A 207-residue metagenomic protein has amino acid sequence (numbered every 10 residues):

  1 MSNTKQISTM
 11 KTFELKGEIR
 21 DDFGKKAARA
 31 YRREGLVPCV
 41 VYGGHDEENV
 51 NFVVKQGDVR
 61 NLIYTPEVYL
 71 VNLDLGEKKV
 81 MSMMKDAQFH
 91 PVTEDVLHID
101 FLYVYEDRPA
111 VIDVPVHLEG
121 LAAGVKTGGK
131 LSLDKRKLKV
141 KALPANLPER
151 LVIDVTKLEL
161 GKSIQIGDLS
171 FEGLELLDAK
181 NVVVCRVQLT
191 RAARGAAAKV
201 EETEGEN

Functional and structural regions predicted by a protein language model:
S2-N207: Acidic, negatively charged sequence tracts
